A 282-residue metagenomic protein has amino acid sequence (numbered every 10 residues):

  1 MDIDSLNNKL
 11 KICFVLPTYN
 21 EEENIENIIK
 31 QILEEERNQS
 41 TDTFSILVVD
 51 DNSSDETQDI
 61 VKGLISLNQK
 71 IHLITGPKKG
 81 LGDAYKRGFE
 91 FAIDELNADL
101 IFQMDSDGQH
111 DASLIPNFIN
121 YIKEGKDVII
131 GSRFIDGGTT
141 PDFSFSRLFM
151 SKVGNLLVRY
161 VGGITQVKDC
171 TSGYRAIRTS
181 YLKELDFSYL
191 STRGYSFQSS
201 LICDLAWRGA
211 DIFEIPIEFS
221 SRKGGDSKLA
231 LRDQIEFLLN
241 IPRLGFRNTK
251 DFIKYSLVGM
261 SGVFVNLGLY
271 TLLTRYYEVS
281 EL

Functional and structural regions predicted by a protein language model:
M1-K11, I164, F187-Y277: Hydrophobic helical membrane-anchoring modules
L16, S40-N52, I74-P77: Short beta-strand/loop segment that forms part of the nucleotide-sugar
E21-N24, S53, L81, D111: Donor nucleotide-sugar binding loop of glycosyltransferases
E21-R37: Short, well-formed alpha-helical segments that are part of the catalytic scaffolds of diverse glycosyltransferases
E23-N27, D55-L64: Acidic helix N-cap motif at the loop->helix transition within catalytic regions of sugar-transfer enzymes
D50-D59, G108: A conserved acidic beta->alpha catalytic loop
G76-D94, A98-L100, Q109-Y195, R222-L238: Acceptor/aglycone-binding surface of glycosyltransferases and processive sugar-polymer synthases
